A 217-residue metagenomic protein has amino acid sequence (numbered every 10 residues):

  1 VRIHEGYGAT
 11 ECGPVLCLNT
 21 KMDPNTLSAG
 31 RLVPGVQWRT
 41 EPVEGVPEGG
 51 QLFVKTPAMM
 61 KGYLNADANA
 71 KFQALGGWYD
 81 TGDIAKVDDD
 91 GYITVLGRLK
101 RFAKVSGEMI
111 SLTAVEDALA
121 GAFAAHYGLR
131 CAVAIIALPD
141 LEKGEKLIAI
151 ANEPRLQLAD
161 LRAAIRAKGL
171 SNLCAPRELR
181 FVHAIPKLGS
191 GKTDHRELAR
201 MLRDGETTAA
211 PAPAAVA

Functional and structural regions predicted by a protein language model:
V1-N25, Q37: Gly/Ser/Thr-rich phosphate-binding loop
H4-E11, V15, G30-L32, I136 (+1 more regions): Beta-strand->loop->alpha-helix junctions that form or flank phosphate-binding loops in nucleotide-handling enzymes
T20, L27, V33-P34, L96 (+1 more regions): Catalytic cores of nucleotide-enabled group-transfer and carboxylate-activating enzymes in metabolic and assembly-line
R31-G35, E44-F72, E108-I110: Conserved ATP/PPi-binding loop(s) of AMP-dependent carboxylate-activating enzymes
W38-T40, K71-F72, D83-V87, I135: A structural signal for short hydrophobic beta-strand segments in well-ordered beta-sheet cores
G50, T56, K61-G62, I84-C174 (+1 more regions): AMP-binding/adenylate-forming catalytic core of the ANL superfamily
E145, G169-T193, A215-V216: AMP-binding/adenylate-forming catalytic domain of the ANL superfamily
R200-A217: Acidic/polar alpha-helix N-cap and adjacent early helical turns within long charge-rich amphipathic helices/linkers
